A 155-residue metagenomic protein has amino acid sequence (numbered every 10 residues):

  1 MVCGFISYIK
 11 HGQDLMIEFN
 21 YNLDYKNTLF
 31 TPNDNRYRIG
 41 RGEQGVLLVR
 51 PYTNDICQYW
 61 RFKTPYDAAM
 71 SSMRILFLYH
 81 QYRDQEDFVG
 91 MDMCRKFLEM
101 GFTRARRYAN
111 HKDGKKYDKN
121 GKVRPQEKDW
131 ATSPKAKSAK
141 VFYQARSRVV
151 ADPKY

Functional and structural regions predicted by a protein language model:
I6-F77, R95-Y155: C-terminal-biased regions
